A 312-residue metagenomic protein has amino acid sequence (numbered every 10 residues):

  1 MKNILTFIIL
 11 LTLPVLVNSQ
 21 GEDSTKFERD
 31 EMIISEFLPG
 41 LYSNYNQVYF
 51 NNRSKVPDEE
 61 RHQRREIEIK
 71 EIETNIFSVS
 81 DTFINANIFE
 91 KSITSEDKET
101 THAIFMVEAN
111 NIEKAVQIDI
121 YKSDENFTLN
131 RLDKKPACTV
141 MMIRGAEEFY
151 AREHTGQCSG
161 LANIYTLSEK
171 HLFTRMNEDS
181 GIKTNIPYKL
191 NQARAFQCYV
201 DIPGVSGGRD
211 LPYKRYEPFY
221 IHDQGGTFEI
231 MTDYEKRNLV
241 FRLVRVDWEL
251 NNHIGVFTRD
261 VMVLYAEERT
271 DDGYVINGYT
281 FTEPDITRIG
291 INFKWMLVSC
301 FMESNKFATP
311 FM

Functional and structural regions predicted by a protein language model:
K2-L10: Sec-dependent signal peptide recognition, specifically the positively charged N-region followed immediately by
T12-P14: N-terminal signal peptide c-region/cleavage motif recognized by signal peptidases
N18-D81, N85: Long alpha-helical, hydrophobic tracts
E31-P39, Y45-N52, F83-M312: Calycin-type beta-barrel ligand-binding domains and close structural analogs
